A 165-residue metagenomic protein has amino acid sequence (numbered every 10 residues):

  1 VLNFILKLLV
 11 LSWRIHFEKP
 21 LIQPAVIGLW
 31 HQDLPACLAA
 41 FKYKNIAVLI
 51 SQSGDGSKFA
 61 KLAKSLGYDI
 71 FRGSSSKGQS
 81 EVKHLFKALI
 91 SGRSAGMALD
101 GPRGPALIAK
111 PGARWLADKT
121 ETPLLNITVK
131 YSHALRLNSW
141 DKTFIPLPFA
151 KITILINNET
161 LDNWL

Functional and structural regions predicted by a protein language model:
V1-K42, Y68, F86-K87, L147-K151 (+1 more regions): Membrane-anchoring hydrophobic helices of lipid-metabolizing enzymes
H16, I108-W164: A cross-family acyltransferase "interaction/gating" segment
P24-K77, T120, H133-R136: Catalytic core of membrane glycerolipid acyltransferases/transacylases, capturing the structured, soluble-facing
F59, Q79-K87: Short, charged beta->alpha transition segments
G73, A98, N126-V129: Generic beta-sheet signal
L85-T120: Catalytic-site beta-strand/loop segments enriched in glycine and acidic/polar residues
